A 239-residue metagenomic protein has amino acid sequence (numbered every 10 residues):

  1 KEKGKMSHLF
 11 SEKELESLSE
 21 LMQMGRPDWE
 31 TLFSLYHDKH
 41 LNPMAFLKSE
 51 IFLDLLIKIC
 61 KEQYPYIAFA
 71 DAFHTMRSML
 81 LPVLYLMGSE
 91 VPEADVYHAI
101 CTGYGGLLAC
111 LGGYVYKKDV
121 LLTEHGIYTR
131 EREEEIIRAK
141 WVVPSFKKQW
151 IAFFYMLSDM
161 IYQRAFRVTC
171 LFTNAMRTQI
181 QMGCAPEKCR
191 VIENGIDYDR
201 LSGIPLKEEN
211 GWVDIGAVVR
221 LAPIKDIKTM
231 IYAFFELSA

Functional and structural regions predicted by a protein language model:
K1-E30: Active-site donor-binding segments of glycosyltransferases and PAPS-dependent sulfotransferases
E30-L84, K118-I151: Acceptor-binding helix/loop patch of EC 2.4 sugar-transfer enzymes, predominantly nucleotide-sugar-dependent
L84-E93, Y114, Y128, S145-V168: Membrane-proximal helix-turn-helix segments that form the acceptor-binding/catalytic region of lipid-linked
G88-G106, V115-L121, H125: Short N-terminal targeting/anchoring amphipathic segment
A99, C170-L171: Short beta-strand scaffold positions
G105-L108, M176: Short, well-ordered alpha-helical microsegments
N174, G195: Carbohydrate-associated surface elements
E208-K225, I231-E236: Conserved donor-binding/catalytic core segment of Leloir-type glycosyltransferases
